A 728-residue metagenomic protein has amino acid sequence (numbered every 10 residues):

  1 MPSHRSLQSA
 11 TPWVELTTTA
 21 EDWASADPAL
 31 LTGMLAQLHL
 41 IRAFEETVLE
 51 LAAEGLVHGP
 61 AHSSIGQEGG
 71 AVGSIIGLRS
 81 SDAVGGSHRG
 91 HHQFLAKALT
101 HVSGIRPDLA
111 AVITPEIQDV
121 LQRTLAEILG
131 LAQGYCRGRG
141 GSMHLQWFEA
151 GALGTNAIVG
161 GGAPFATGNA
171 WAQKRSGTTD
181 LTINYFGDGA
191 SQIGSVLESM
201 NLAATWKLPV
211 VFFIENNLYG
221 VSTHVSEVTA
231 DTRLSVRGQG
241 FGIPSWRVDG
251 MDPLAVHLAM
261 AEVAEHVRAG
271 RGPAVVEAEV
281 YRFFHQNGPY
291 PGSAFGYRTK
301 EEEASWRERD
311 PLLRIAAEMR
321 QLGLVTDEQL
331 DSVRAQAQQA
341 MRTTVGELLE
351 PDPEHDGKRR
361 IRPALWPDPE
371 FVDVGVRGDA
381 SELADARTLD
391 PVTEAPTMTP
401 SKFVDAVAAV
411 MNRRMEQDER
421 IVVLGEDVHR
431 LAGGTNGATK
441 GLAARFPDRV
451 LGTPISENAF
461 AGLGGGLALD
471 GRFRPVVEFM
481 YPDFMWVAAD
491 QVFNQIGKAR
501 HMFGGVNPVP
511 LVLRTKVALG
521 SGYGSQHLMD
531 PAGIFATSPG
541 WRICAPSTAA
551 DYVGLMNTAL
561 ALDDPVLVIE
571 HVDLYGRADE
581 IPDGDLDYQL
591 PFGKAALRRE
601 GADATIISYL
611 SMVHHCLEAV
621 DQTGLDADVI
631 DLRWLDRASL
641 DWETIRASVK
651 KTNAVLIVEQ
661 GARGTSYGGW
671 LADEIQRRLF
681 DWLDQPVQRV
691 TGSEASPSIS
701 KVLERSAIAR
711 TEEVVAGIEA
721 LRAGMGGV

Functional and structural regions predicted by a protein language model:
M1-G70, F284-Q286, Y290-F446, G466-D470 (+1 more regions): Conserved acidic/glycine
L35, L56-H58, R79-A83, V120-T124 (+19 more regions): Short coil/turn connectors at secondary-structure junctions
F44-V48, G130-Q146, L234, R430-R445 (+1 more regions): Acidic-glycine-rich active-site phosphate/pyrophosphate-binding loop
E46, L56-W206, H224-A230, S235 (+3 more regions): Cofactor-binding active-site loop characterized by glycine-rich and histidine/acidic residues
G70-V72, A150-L218, V248-H266, H429-N507 (+1 more regions): Thiamine diphosphate
I214-T343, E350, E354-H355, G437 (+4 more regions): Thiamine diphosphate
L519-S521, H527, T537-A545, D551-D603: Active-site phosphate/pyrophosphate-binding segments
